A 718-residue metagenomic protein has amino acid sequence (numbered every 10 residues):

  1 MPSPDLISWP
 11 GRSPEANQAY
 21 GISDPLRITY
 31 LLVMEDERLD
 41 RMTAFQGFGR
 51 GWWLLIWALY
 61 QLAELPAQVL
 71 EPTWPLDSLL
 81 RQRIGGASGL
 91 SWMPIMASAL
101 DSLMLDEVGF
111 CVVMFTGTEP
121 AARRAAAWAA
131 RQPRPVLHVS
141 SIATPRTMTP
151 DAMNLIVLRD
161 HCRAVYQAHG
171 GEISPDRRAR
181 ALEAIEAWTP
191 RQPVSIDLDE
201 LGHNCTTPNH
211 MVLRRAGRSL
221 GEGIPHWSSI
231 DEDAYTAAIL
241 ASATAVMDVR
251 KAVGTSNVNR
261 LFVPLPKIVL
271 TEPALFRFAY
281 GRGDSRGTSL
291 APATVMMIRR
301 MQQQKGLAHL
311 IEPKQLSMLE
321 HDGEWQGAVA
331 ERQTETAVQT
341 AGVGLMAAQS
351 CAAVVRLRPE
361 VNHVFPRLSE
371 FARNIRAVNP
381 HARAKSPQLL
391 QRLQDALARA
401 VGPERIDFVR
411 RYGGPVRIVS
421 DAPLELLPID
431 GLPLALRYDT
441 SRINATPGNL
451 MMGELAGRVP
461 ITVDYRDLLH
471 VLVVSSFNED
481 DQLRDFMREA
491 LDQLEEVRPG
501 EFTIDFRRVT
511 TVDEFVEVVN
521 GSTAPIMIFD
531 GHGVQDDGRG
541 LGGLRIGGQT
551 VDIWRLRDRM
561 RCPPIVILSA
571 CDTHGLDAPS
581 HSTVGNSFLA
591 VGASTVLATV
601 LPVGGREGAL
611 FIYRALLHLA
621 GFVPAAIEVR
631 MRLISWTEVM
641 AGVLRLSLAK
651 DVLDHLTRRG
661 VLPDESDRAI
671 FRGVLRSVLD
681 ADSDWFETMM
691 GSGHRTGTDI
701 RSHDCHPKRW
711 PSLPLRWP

Functional and structural regions predicted by a protein language model:
P2-E514, V518-S522, D536-D537, I700-P718: Domain-scale, conserved, charged regions that form catalytic cores and adjacent regulatory/interaction surfaces
W9, I142-T147, N444-L469, F529-A620: Catalytic cores of nucleophile-dependent amide-cleaving enzymes
I28, R159, Q167-H169, P175-E183 (+2 more regions): Active-site-proximal C-terminal subdomain of hydrolase catalytic domains
K385-L389, T511-D513, L544-R555, P564 (+3 more regions): General structural signal for secondary-structure boundaries
P415, P525-I526, I565: Structural motif
T523-A524, G592: Residue-level detector of structured alpha->beta connecting loops
